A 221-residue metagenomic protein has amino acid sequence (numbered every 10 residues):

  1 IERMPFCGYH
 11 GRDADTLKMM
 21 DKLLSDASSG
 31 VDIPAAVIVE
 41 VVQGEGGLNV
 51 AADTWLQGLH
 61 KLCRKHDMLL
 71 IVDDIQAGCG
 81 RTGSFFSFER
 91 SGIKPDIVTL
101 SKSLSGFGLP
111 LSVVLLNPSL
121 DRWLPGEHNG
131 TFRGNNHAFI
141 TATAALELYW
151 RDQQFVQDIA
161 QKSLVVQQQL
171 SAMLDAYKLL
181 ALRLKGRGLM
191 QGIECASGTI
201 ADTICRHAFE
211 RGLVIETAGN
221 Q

Functional and structural regions predicted by a protein language model:
I1-Q221: Conserved N-terminal phosphate-binding loop of PLP-dependent enzymes in the Aspartate aminotransferase
